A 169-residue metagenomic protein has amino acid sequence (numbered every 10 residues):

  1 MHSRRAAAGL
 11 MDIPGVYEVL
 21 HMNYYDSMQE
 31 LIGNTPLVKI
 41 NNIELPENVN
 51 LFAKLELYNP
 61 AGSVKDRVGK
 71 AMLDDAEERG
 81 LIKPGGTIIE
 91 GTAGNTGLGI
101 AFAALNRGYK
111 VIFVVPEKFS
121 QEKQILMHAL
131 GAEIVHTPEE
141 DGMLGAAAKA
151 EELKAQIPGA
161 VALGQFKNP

Functional and structural regions predicted by a protein language model:
R4-R5: Basic polycationic patches enriched in arginine
I13-P169: PLP-dependent amino-acid enzyme catalytic core
